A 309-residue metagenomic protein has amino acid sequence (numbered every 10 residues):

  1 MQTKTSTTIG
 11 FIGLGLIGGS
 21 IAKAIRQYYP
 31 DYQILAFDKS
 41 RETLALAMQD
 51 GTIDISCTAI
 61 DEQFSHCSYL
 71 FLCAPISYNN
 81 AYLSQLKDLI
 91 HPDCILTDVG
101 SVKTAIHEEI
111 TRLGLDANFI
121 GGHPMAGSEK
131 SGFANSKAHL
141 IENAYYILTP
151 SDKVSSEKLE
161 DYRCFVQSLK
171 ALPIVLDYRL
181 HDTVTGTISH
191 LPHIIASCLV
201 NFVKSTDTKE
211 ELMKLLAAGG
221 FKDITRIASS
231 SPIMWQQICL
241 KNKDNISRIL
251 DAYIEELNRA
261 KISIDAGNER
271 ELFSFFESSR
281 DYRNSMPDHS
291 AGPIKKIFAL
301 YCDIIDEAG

Functional and structural regions predicted by a protein language model:
M1-F64, Y69: NAD(P)+-binding Rossmann beta1-loop-alpha1 motif at the extreme N-terminus of oxidoreductases
I60-I90, C94-I95: Rossmann-like NAD(P)-binding element
C73-P75, G100, P150: Glycine-rich, N-terminal phosphate-binding loop of Rossmann-like dinucleotide-binding domains
Y82-A134: Rossmann-like NAD(P)(H) cofactor-binding subdomain of soluble oxidoreductases
L140-I227: Internal alpha-helical scaffold of NAD(P)-dependent oxidoreductase catalytic cores
E210-S279: Interdomain hinge/lid region at the active-site interface of Rossmann-like NAD(P)-dependent oxidoreductases
A291-G309: A conserved regulatory-domain signal marking ACT and ACT-like small-molecule sensing domains and adjacent regulatory
